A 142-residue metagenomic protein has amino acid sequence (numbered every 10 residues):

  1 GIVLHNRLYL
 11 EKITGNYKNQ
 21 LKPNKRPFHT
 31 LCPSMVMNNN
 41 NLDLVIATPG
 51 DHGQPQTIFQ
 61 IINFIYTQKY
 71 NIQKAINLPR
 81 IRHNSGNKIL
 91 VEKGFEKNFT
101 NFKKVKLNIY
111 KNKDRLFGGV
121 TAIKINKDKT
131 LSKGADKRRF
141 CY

Functional and structural regions predicted by a protein language model:
G1-Y110: Proteins synthesized as precursors that undergo proteolytic processing into mature forms
K88, T100-Y142: Terminal-appendage/accessory-domain detector
